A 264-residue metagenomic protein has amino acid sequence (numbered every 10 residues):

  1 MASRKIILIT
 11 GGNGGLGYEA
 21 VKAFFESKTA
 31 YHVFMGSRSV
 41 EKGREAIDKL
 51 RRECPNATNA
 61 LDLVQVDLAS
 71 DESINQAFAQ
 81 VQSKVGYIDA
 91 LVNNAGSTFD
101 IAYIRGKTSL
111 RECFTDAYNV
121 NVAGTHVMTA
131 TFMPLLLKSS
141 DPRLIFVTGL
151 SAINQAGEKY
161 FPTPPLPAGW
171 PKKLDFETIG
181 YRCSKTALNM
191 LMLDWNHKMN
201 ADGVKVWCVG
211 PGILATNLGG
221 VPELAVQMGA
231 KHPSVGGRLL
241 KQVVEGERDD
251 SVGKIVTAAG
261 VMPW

Functional and structural regions predicted by a protein language model:
N13-G14, S39: Conserved glycine-rich cofactor-binding loop
F25-E45: Conserved glycine-rich Rossmann-like NAD(P)H-binding loop of the short-chain dehydrogenase/reductase
V40-E41, V64-Q76, T125: The beta1-alpha1 cofactor-binding region of Rossmann-like NAD(H)/NADP(H)-dependent oxidoreductases
L50-E72: Rossmann-fold cofactor-recognition segment
V92, M128-F132, L136, L191-M192: Hydrophobic positions on the long internal alpha-helix of Rossmann-like NAD(P)-dependent oxidoreductase domains
S97-Y118, L137, D141-A201: Catalytic loop of short-chain dehydrogenase/reductase
T186, C208-P211, T216, E223-W264: C-terminal helical subdomain
